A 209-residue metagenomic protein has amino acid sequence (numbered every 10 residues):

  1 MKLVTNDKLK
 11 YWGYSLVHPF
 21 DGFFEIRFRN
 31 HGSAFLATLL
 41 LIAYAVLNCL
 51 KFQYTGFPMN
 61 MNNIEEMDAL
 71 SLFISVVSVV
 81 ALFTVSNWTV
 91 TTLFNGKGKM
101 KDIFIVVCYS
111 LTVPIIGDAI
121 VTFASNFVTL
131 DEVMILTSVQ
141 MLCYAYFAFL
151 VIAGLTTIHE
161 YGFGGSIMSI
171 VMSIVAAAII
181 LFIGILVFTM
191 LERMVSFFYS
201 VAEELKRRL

Functional and structural regions predicted by a protein language model:
K2-K101: Selected alpha-helical membrane-embedding segments in polytopic membrane proteins
S15, S33, S71, S75-S78 (+8 more regions): Generic serine detector
G22, A37, I64, V133 (+3 more regions): Generic detector of bulky aromatic hydrophobic side chains
R29, L36, A43, M59 (+6 more regions): Flexible domain-boundary/linker segments
G32, T55, M59-N62, V113-I116 (+2 more regions): Hydrophobic alpha-helical segments
N48-S75, V121-Y144, L181-L209: Membrane-helix interface segments in multi-pass membrane proteins
N87-F182: Hydrophobic alpha-helical transmembrane segments and adjacent short intramembrane/lumenal linkers of inner/organellar
